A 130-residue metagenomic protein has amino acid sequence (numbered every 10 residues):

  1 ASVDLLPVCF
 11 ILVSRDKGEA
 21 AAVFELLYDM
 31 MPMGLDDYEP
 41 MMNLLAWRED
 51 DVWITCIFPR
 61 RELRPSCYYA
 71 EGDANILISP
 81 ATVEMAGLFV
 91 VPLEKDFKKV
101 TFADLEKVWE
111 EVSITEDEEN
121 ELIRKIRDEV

Functional and structural regions predicted by a protein language model:
A1-V130: HIT superfamily nucleotide-processing domains
